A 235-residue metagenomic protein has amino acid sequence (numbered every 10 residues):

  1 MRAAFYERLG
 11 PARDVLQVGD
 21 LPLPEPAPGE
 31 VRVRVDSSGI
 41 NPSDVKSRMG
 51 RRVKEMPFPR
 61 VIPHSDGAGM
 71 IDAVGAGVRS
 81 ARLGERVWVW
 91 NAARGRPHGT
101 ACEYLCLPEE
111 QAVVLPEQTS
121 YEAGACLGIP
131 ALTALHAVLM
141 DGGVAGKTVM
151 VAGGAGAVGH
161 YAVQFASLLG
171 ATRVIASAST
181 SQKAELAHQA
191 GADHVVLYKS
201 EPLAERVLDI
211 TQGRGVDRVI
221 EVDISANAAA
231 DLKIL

Functional and structural regions predicted by a protein language model:
P22-I40, R51-A93: Glycine-rich beta-strand-centered segment in the early N-terminal region that forms part of a ligand/cofactor-binding
P42, A155-A157, S225-A226: Residue-level detector of alpha-helix initiation sites
S43-M49: Cytochrome P450 core scaffold surrounding the K-helix E-X-X-R motif and the conserved "meander" helix-loop region
S80, W90-G153, V195: NAD(P)H dinucleotide-binding glycine-rich loop of Rossmann-like/cofactor-binding domains, especially the beta1-alpha1
V87, V149, G215, V219: Receiver (REC) domain switch-region micro-motif
A125-E201: Mid-domain Rossmann-like dinucleotide-binding core that forms the NAD(H)/NADP(H) cofactor-binding site
Q189-L235: Glycine-rich cofactor phosphate-binding loops and adjacent beta1-alpha1 units of small-molecule cofactor enzyme domains
